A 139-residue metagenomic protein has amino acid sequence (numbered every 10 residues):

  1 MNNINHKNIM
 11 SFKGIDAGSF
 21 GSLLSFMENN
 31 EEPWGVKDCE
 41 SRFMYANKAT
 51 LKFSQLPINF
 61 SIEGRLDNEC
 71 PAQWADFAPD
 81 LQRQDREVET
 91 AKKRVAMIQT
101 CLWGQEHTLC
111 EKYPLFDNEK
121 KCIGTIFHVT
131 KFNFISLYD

Functional and structural regions predicted by a protein language model:
M1-E32, C122-D139: PAS-family sensory modules
E32-D38: Short N-terminal helix-loop-first-beta-strand/juxtamembrane motif that initiates sensory/input modules
D38-Y138: Sensory/regulatory domains in signal-transduction proteins
